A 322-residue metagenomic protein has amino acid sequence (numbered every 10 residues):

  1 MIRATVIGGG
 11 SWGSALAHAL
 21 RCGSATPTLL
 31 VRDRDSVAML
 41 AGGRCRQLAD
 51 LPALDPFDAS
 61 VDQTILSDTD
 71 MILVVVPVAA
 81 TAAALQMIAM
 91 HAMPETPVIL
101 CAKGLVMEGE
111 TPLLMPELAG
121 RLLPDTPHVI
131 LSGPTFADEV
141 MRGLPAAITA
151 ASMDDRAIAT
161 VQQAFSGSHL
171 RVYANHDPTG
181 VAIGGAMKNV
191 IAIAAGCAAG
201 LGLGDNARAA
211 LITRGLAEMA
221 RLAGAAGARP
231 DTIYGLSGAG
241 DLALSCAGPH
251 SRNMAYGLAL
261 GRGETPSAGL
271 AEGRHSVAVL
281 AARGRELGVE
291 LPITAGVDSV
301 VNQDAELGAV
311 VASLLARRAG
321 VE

Functional and structural regions predicted by a protein language model:
M1-V61: NAD(P)+-binding Rossmann beta1-loop-alpha1 motif at the extreme N-terminus of oxidoreductases
I7, S11, A15, D35 (+17 more regions): Conserved active-site and cofactor/substrate-binding residues in soluble primary-metabolism enzymes
L54-P145, V161: Rossmann-like NAD(P)(H) cofactor-binding subdomain of soluble oxidoreductases
S67-D68, M187, A239: Alpha-helix C-terminal capping/helix-to-coil transition sites in glycosyltransferase folds
H91, R121-P127, P145-T232: Internal alpha-helical scaffold of NAD(P)-dependent oxidoreductase catalytic cores
L100, P127-S132, V172-H176, G235 (+1 more regions): General beta-strand structural signal in soluble alpha/beta enzymes
A195-G196, G224-Y234, G238, L242-E322: NAD(P)-dependent Rossmann-like dehydrogenase/reductase catalytic/cofactor-binding core
